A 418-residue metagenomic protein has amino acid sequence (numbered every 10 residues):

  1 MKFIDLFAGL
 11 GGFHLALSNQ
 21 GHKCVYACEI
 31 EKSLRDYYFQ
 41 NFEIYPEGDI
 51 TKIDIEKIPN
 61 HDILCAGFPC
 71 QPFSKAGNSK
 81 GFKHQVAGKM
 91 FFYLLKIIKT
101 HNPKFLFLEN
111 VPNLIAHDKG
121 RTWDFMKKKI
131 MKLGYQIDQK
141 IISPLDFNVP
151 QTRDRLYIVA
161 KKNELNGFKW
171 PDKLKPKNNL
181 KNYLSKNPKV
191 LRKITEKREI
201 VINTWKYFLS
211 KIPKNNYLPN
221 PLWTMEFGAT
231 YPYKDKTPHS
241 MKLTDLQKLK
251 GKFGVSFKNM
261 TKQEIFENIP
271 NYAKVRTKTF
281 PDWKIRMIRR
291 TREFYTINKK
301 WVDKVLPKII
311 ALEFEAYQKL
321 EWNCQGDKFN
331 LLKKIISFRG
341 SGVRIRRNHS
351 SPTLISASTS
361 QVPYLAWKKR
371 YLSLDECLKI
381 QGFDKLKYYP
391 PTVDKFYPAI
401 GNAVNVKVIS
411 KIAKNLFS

Functional and structural regions predicted by a protein language model:
K2-L108, P112-D124: Core alpha/beta nucleotide-donor-binding catalytic domains of modification enzymes
H14, Q71-K75, L114-H117, N148-T152 (+2 more regions): Short catalytic/ligand-binding loop motif for oxyanion handling, primarily in non-cytosolic enzymes, centered on
E47-D49, Y135-D146: Conserved S-adenosyl-L-methionine
R121-I137: Conserved Class I S-adenosyl-L-methionine
D138, T152-L156, S350: Residues that flank catalytic or metal-binding motifs in active/ligand-binding sites
V149-Y231: Flexible, glycine-/basic-rich loop-and-beta segments that form/coincide with the SAM-dependent methyltransferase
W223-S418: C-terminal target-recognition/interaction regions appended to catalytic cores
